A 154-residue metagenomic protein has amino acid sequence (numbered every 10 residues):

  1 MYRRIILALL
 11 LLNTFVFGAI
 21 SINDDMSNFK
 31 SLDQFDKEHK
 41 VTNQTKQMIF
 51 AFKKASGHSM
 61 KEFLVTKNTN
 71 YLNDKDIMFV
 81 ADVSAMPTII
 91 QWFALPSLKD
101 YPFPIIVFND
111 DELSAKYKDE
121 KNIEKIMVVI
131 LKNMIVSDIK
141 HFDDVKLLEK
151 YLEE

Functional and structural regions predicted by a protein language model:
R4-T14: Sec-dependent N-terminal signal peptides
V16-S21: Boundary at the C-terminal end of the N-terminal hydrophobic targeting segment
N28-T45: A short beta-strand-turn-helix
K40-M60: Short active-site neighborhood of thiol/selenol oxidoreductases, capturing the structured segment around
N43, N109-L147: Thiol/disulfide oxidoreductase modules built on the thioredoxin-like
K54-S56, V83-P87, E112-L113, S137: Solvent-exposed loop/turn segments at secondary-structure junctions within structured extracellular/periplasmic domains
G57-S97: Structural microenvironment flanking redox-active thiols in thiol-disulfide oxidoreductases
M78-V80, L95-N122: Short, internal strand/loop/helix patches that form the active-site neighborhood or redox-interaction surface
